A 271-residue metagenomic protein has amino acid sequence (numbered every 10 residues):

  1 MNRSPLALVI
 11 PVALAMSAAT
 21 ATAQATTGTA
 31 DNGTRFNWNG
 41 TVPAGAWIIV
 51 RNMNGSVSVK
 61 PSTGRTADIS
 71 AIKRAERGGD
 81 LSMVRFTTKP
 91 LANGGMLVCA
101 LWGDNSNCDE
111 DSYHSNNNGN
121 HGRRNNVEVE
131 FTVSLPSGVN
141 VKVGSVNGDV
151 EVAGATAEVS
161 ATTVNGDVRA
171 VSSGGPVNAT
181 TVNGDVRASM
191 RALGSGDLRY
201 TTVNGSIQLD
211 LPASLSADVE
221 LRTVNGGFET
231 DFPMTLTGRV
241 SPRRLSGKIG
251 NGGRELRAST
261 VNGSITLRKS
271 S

Functional and structural regions predicted by a protein language model:
M1-I10: Bacterial N-terminal signal peptides that target proteins for export
V9-S17: Bacterial N-terminal signal peptides
A21-R51, S56-G144, A153-G154, S160-T162 (+6 more regions): Acidic (Asp/Glu) and glycine-rich low-complexity loops/linkers that are typically intrinsically disordered
V150: Short, small-residue-enriched loops and turns at beta-alpha junctions that line or gate enzyme active sites
L209-A213: Loop/turn-rich, solvent-exposed surfaces of beta-rich toroidal or solenoidal domains
